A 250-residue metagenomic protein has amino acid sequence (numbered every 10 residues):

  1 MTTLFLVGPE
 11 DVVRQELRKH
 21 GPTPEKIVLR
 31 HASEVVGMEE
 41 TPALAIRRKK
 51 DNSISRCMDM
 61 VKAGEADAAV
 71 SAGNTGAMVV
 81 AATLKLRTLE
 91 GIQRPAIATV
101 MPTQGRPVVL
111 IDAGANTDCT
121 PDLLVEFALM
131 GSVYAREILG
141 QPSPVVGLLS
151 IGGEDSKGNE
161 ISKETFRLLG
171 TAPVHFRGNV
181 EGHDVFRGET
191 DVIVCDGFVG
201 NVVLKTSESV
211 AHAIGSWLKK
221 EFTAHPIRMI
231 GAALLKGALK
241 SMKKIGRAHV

Functional and structural regions predicted by a protein language model:
T3-F5, E10-R14, H20, T117-G182 (+3 more regions): Glycine-rich phosphate/diphosphate-binding loop of Rossmann-like nucleotide-binding domains
F5, T83-L89, Q93-A96, V100-L110 (+2 more regions): Glycine-rich phosphate/nucleotide-binding loop
L6-G8, R30, S71-G73, V100-M101 (+3 more regions): Short beta-strand segments
V13, D51-G64, A68-A82, L89 (+6 more regions): Short glycine/serine/threonine-rich phosphate/pyrophosphate-binding segments that cradle anionic phosphate groups
V13-M38, I92-P95, T99-T103: N-terminal short beta-loop-beta anion/metal-coordinating cradle
P22-A66: Phosphate/nucleotide-donor binding subsite
I27, V108, V174: Short, conserved active-site loop motifs that form the nucleotide-linked donor/cofactor pocket
E34-V35, N74-G76, L84, I151-E154 (+1 more regions): Short glycine-rich anion-binding loops that position phosphate/pyrophosphate groups of nucleotides and phosphorylated
